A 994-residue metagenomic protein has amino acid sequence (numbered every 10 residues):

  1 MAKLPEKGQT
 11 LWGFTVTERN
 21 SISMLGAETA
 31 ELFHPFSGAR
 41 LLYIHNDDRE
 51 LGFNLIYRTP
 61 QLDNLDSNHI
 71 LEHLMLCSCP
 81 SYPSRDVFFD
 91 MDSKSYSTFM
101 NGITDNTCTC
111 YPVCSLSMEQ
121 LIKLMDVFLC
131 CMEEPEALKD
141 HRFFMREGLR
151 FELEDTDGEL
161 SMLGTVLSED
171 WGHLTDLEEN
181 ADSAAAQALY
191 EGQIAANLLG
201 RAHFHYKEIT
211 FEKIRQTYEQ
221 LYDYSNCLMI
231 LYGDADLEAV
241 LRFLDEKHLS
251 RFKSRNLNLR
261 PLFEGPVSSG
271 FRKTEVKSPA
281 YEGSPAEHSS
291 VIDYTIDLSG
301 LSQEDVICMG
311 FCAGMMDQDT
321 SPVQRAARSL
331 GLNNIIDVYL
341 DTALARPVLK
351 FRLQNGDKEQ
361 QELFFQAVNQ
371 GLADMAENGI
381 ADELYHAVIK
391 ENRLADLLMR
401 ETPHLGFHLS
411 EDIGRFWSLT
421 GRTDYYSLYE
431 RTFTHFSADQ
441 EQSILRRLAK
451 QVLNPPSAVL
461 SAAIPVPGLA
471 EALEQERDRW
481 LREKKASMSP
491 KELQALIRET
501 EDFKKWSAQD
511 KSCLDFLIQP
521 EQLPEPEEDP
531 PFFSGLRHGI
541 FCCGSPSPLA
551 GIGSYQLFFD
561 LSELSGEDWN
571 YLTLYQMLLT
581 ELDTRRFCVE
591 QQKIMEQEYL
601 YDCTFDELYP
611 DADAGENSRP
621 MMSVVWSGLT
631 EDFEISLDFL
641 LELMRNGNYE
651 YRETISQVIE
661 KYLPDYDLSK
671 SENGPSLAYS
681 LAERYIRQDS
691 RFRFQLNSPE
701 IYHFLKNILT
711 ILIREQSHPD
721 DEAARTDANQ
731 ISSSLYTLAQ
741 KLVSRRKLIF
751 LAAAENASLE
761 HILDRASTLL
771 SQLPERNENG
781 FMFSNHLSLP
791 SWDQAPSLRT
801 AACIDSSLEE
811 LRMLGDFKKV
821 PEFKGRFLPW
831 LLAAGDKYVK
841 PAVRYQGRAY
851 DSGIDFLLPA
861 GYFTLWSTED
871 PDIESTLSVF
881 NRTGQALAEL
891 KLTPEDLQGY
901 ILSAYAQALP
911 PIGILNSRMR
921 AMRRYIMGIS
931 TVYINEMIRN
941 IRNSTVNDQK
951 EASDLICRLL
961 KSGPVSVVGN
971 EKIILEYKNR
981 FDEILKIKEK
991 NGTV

Functional and structural regions predicted by a protein language model:
A2-G52: Non-catalytic terminal extensions that flank enzyme cores
A2-P5, I230-G233, V388-R537, F541-P546 (+4 more regions): C-terminal regions of mature proteins
I44-I56, L167-W171, L257-P322, G406-R422 (+6 more regions): His/Glu-based metal-binding/catalytic segments typifying zinc-dependent metallopeptidases
L71-M75, Y575: Active-site His/Glu-centered metal-binding helix of metallohydrolases
S78-P80, E133-E136, D140-L167, W171-L174 (+10 more regions): Non-catalytic accessory/assembly modules
C79-P80, V87-T217, I307-G310, D317 (+8 more regions): Acidic/histidine-enriched segments that form metal/cofactor-coordinating and catalytic pocket/exosite environments
P80-S84, K94-Y96, S254-G265, Q556-F558 (+4 more regions): Catalytic or ion-translocation cores adjacent to nucleophile or general acid/base/metal-coordination motifs in diverse
S95-F99, D293-T295, M315-N355, Q597-P610 (+3 more regions): A structural supersecondary motif
